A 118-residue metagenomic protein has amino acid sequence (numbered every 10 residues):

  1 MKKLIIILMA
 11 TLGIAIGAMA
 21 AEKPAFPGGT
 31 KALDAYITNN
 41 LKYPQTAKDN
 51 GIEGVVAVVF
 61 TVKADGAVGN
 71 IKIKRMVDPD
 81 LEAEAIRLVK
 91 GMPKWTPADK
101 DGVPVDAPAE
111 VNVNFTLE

Functional and structural regions predicted by a protein language model:
K2-E118: Charge-biased low-complexity segments
